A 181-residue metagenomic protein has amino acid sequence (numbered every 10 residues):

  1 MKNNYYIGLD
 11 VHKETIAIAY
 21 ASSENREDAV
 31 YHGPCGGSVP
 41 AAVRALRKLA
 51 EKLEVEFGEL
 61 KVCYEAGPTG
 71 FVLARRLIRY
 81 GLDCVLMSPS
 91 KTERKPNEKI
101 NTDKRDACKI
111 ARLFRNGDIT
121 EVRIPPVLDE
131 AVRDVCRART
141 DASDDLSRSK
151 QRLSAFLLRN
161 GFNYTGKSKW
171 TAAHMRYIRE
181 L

Functional and structural regions predicted by a protein language model:
K2-S22, I110: Gly/Thr-rich phosphate-binding beta-strand-loop-beta motif of the actin/hexokinase/Hsp70
G8, G58-G67, I110: Acidic beta-strand-to-loop metal/phosphate-binding motif
K13, P68, K91: Short, glycine/acidic-enriched loop or turn micro-motifs at the edges of active sites
E14-A41: Short glycine-rich, Thr/Ser-proximal phosphate-binding strand/loop in the N-terminal lobe of ATP-dependent enzymes
V39-K61: Short, basic/hydrophobic alpha-helical segments
G70-A74: Short, well-ordered alpha-helical microsegments
I78, V85-P125, E130-D134, R176-E180: Short alpha-helix plus adjacent loop in nuclease-associated cores
T140-L181: Glycine-rich, often acidic, oxyanion-interacting loops/wings at catalytic, nucleic-acid, or phospho-protein interfaces
